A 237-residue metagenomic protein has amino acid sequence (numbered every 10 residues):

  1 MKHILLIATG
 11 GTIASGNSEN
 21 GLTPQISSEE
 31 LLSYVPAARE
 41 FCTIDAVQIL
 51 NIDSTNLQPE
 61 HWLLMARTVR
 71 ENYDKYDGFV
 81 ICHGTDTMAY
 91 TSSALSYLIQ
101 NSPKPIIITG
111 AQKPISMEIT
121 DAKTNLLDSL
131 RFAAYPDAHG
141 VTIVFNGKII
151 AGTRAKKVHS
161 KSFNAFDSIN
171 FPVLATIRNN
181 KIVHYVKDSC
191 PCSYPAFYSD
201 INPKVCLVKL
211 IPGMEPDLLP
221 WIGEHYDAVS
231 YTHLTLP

Functional and structural regions predicted by a protein language model:
M1-E71: ATP/NTP phosphate-donor binding region
I7, Y34-V35, A151-S230: Accessory alpha-helical/coil subdomains and C-terminal extensions that flank or cap enzyme catalytic cores
I7-T9, I81-H83, I107-G110, T142-N146 (+1 more regions): Short beta-strand segments
G11-I13, G84-A89, K148-I150: Gly/Ser/Thr-rich loops at beta-strand to alpha-helix junctions that form or flank small-molecule/cofactor-binding
S15, T87-S92, N125-L126: Short glycine/serine/threonine-rich phosphate/pyrophosphate-binding segments that cradle anionic phosphate groups
C82-P103: Short Gly/Thr/Asp-enriched flexible loops that form oxyanion-binding sites at enzyme active sites
T109-R178: Internal gly/pro-rich beta-alpha loop/helix module that stabilizes soluble enzyme cofactors or their anionic handles
T232-P237: Conserved small/polar residues in nucleotide/adenosyl-binding loops
